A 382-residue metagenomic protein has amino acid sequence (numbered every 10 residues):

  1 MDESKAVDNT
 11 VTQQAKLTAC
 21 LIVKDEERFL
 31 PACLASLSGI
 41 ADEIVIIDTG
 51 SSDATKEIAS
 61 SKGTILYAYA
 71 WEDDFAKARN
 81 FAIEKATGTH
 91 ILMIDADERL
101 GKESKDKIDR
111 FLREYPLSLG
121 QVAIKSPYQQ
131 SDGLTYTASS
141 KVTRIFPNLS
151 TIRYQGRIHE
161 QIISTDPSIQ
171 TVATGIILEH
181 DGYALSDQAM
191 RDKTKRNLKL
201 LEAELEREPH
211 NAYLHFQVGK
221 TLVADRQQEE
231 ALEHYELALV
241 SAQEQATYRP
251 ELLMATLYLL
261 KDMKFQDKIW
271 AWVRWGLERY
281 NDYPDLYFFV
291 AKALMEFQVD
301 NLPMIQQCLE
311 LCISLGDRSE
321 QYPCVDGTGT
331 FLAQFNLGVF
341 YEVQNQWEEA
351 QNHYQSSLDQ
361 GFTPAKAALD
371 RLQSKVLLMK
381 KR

Functional and structural regions predicted by a protein language model:
D2-K5, K77-I83, T89, I94 (+2 more regions): Catalytic-site signature of metal-activated, phosphate-bearing donor transferases, centered on the GT-A/GT-A-like
K16-T18: Cell-envelope/extracellular polymer assembly enzymes that use nucleotide-activated donors
C20-E43: Short, well-formed alpha-helical segments that are part of the catalytic scaffolds of diverse glycosyltransferases
R28-P31, D53-K62, E103: Acidic helix N-cap motif at the loop->helix transition within catalytic regions of sugar-transfer enzymes
S36, D48-I58, W71, D95: A conserved acidic beta->alpha catalytic loop
D42, K56-F81, K85: Conserved donor nucleotide-binding strand/loop of the catalytic core
